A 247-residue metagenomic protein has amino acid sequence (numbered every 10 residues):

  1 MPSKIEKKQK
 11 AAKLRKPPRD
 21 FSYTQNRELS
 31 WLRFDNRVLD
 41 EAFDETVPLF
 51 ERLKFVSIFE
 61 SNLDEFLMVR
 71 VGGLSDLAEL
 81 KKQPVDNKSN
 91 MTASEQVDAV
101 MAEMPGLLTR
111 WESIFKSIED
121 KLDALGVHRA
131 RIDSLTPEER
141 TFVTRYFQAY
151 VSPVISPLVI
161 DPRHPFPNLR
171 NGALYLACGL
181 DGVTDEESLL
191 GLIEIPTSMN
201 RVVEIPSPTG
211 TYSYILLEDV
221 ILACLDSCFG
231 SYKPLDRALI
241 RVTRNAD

Functional and structural regions predicted by a protein language model:
S3-D247: N-terminal non-catalytic structural scaffold regions of very large proteins
